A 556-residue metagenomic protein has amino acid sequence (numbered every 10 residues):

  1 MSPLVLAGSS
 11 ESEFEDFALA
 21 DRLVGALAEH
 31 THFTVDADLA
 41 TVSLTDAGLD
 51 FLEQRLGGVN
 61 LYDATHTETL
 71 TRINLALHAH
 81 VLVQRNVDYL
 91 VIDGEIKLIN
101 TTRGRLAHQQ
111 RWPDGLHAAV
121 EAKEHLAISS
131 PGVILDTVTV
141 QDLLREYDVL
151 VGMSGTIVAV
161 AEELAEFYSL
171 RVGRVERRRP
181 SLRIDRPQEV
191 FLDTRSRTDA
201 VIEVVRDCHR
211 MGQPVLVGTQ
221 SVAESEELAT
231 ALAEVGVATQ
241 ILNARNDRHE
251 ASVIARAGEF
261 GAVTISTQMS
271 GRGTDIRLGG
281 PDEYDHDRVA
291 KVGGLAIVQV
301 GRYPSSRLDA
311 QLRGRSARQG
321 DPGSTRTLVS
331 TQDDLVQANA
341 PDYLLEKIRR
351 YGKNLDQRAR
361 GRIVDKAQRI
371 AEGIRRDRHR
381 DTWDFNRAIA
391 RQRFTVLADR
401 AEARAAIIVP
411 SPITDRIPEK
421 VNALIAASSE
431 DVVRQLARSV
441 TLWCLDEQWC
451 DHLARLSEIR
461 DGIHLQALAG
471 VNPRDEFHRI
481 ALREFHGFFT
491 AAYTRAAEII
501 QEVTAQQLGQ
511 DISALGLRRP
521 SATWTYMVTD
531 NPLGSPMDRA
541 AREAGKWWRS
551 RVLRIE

Functional and structural regions predicted by a protein language model:
M1-I348, L397-A398: Conserved P-loop NTPase motor core
L90, G94-K97, R103-Q110, L335 (+1 more regions): Extended, charged helical/alpha-beta scaffold domains that provide interaction surfaces
